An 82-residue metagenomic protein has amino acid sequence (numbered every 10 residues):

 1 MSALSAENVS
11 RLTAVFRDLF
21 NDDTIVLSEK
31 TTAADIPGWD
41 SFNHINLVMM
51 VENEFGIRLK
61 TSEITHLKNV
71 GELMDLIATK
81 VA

Functional and structural regions predicted by a protein language model:
S2-A82: Phosphopantetheine-dependent thiolation modules in NRPS/PKS and related acyl-activating systems
